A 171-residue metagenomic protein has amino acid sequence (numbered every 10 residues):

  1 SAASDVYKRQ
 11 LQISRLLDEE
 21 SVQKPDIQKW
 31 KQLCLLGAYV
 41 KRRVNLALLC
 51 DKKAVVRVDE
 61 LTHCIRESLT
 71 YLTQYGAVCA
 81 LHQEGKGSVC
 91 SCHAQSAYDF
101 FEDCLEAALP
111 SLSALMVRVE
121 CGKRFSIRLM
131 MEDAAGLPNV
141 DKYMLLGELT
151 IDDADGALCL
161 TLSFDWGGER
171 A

Functional and structural regions predicted by a protein language model:
Q10, S21, C90-R118: Conserved ATP-binding N-box helix of the HATPase_c
L16-V56: Histidine phosphotransfer helical core of two-component systems
V58-H93: Helix-loop-beta hinge of the Bergerat
M116-S126, D153: Short beta-strand/loop element within the Bergerat-fold HATPase_c
M130-D133: Acidic ATP/Mg2+-coordinating residue in the GHKL
A135-W166: ATP phosphate-binding glycine-rich loop and adjacent ATP-lid/helix-beta elements within ATP-binding kinase/ATPase
E169-A171: C-terminal end segment of the histidine kinase catalytic
